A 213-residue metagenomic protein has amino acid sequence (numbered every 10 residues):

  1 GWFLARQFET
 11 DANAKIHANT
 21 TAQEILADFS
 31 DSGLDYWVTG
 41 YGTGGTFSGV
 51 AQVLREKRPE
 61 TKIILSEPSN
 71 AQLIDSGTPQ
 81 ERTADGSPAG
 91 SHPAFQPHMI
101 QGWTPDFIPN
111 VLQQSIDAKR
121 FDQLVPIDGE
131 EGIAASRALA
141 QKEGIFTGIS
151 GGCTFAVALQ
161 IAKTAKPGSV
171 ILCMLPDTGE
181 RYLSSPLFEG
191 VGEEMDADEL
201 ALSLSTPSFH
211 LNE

Functional and structural regions predicted by a protein language model:
G1, R55-I149, P186-E213: Active-site/ligand-binding loops adjacent to catalytic centers
W2-G44, Q114-A118, D122-P126, E130-I145: Active-site/ligand-binding-proximal alpha/beta "capping" segment
Q7, I64-S66, M174: Generic beta-sheet signal
Y36, E60, S169-V170: Residues that mark the start of a beta-strand
G40-V50, L73-I74, S150-A158: Short glycine/serine/threonine-rich phosphate/pyrophosphate-binding segments that cradle anionic phosphate groups
Y41-G45, E67-Q72, L175-E180: Acidic, glycine-rich active-site loops and adjacent beta-strand->loop/helix elements that engage anionic groups
F47-K57, S66, I161: Short Gly/Thr/Asp-enriched flexible loops that form oxyanion-binding sites at enzyme active sites
E131-Q141, K163, S169-L187: ATP/nucleoside-binding phosphotransfer catalytic cores, i.e., glycine-rich phosphate-binding loops
